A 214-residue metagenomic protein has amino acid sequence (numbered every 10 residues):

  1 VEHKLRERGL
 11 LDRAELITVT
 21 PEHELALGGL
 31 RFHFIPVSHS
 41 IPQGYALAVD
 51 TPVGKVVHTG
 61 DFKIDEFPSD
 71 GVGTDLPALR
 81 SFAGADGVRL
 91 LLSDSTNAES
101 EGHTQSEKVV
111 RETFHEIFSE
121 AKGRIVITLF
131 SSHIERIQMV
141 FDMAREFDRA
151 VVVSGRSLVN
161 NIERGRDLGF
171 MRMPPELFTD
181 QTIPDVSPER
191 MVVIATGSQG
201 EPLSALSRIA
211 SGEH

Functional and structural regions predicted by a protein language model:
V1-V186, G200-H214: His/Asp/Glu-rich metal-coordinating catalytic cores of metallo-dependent phosphodiesterases/hydrolases acting on
R190-Q199: Conserved two-lobed SF2 helicase motor
